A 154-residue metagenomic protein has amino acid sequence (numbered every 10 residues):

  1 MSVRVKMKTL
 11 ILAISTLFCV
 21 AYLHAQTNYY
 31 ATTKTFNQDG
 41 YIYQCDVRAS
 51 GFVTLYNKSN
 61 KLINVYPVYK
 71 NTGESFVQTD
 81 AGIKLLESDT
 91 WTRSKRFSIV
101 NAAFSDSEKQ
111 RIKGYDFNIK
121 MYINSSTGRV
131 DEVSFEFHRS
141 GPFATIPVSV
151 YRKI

Functional and structural regions predicted by a protein language model:
M1-T32: Bacterial Sec-dependent N-terminal signal peptides
Q26-I154: Charge-biased low-complexity segments
